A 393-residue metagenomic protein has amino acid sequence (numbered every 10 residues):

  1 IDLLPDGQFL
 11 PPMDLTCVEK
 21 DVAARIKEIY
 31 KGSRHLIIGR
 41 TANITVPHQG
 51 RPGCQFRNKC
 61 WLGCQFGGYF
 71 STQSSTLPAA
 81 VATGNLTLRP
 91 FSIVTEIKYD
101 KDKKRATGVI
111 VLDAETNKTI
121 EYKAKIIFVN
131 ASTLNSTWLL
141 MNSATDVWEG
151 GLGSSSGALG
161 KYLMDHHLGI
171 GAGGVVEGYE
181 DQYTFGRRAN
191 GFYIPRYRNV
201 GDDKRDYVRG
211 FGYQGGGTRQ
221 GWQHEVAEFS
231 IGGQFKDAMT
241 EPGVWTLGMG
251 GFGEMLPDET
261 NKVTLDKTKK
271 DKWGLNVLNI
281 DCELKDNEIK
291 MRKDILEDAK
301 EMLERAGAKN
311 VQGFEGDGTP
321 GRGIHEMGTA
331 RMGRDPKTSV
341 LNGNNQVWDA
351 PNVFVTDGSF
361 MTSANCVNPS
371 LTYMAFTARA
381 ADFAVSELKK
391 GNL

Functional and structural regions predicted by a protein language model:
I1-D6, E28-H35, D100, Y179-D181 (+2 more regions): Surface-exposed helix-capping loop/turn segments at secondary-structure junctions
I1-V94, T319-E326, R331: Conserved redox-cofactor binding core of oxidoreductases
Q8-M13, C64-F66, G160, D281-K290 (+2 more regions): Active-site rim elements
A23, K27, L77, L140-M141 (+4 more regions): Non-transmembrane alpha-helical segments in soluble domains of secreted/periplasmic/extracellular proteins
I37-G39, P52-C60, T95-K98, G108 (+4 more regions): A glycine-rich dinucleotide-binding beta-alpha-beta segment and adjacent secondary-structure elements that constitute
F66, T83, S92, E96-K103 (+5 more regions): Glycine-rich loop(s) and the adjacent beta-strand/alpha-helix scaffold that form part
T76-A82, A114-E121, M332, T338-W348: A short acidic-Thr-Gly-centered motif at the start of a beta-strand
S156-N279, D286, G323-E326, W348 (+1 more regions): FAD cofactor-binding and catalytic pocket of flavoenzymes
